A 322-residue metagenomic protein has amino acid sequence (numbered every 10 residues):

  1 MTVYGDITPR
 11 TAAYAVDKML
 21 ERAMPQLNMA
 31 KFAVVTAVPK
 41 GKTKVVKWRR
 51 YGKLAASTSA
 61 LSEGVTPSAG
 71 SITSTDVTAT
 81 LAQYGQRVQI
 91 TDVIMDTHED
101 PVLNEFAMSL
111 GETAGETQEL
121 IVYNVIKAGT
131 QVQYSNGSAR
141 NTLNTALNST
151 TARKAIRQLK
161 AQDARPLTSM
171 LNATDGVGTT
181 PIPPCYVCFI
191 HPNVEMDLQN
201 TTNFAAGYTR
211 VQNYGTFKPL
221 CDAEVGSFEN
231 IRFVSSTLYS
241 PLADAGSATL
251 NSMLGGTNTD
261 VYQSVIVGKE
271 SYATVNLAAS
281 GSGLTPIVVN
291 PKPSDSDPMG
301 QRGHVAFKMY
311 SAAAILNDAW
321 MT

Functional and structural regions predicted by a protein language model:
M1-T80, M321: N-terminal "assembly arms/tails" that initiate or stabilize quaternary assembly in self-assembling proteins
T2-K31, L143-T168, N193-T322: Sequence/fold signature of self-assembling virion shell proteins
T36, T174-T179, L220-A223, S294: A generic local secondary-structure boundary/capping motif
W48, M108, E112, C188 (+2 more regions): Hydrophobic alpha-helical segments involved in membrane association or supramolecular assembly
S71-H98, V275-I287: Short acidic, glycine/tyrosine-flanked loop/strand segments centered on an H-E-D-like triad
A82-H98, V102, S169-N200: Structured, hydrophobic secondary-structure cores that serve as assembly/anchoring elements
M95-N104, T179-I182, N290-M299, A313: Exposed beta-sheet edge/beta-hairpin loop segments within beta-rich domains
T97-N172: Alpha-helical scaffold segments that mediate packing/assembly in large oligomeric complexes
